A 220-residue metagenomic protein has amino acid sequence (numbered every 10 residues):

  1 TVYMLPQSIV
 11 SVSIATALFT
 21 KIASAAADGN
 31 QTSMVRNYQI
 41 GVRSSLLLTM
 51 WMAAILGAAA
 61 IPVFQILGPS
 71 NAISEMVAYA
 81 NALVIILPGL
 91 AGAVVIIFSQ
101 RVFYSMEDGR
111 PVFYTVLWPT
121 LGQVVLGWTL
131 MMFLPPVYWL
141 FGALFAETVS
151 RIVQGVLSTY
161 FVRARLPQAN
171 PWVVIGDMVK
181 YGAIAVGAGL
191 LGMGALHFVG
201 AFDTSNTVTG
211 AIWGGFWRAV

Functional and structural regions predicted by a protein language model:
T1-V220: Membrane-embedded alpha-helical bundles of multi-pass transporters/translocases, especially carrier/permease families
